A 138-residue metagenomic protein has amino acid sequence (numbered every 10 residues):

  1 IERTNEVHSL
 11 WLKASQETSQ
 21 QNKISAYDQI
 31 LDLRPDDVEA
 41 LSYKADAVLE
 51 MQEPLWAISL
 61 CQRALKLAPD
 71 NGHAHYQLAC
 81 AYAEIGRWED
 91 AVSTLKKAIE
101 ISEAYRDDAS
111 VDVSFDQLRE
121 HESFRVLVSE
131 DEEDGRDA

Functional and structural regions predicted by a protein language model:
I1-S15, D32-L33: TPR-adjacent "capping" and linker segments in tetratricopeptide-repeat scaffold/adaptor proteins
H8, E39, H73, D107-D108: Start-of-helix register in tetratricopeptide repeats
L12-S15, D46, C80: Residue-level recognition of tetratricopeptide repeat
S15-A26, E50-R63, G86-T94: Structural signature of tandem alpha-helical TPR/SEL1-like repeats, specifically the intra-repeat loop/turn
L31-D32, Q62-K66, E100: Conserved structural position within tetratricopeptide repeats
P35, P69, E103-A104: Short coil turns that delineate tetratricopeptide repeat
Y43, Q77, V111-D112: Canonical tetratricopeptide repeat
Y105-R125: TPR/TPR-like alpha-solenoid helical repeat scaffolds
